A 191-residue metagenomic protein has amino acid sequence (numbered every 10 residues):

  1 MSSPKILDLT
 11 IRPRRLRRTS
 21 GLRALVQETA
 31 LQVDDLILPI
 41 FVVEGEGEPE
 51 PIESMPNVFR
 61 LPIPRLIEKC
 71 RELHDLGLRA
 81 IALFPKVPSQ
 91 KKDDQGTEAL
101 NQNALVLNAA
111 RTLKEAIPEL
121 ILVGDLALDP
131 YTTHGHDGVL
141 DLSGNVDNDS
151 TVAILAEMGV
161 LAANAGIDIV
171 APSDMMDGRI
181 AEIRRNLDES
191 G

Functional and structural regions predicted by a protein language model:
S2-L7, T19, E28-I37, V43-G191: Alpha/beta enzyme core
L9-R15: Exposed beta-strand/loop interface patches that mediate assembly or binding
R14, G21-L22: Acidic, Ser/Thr/Pro-rich intrinsically disordered transcriptional activation regions
